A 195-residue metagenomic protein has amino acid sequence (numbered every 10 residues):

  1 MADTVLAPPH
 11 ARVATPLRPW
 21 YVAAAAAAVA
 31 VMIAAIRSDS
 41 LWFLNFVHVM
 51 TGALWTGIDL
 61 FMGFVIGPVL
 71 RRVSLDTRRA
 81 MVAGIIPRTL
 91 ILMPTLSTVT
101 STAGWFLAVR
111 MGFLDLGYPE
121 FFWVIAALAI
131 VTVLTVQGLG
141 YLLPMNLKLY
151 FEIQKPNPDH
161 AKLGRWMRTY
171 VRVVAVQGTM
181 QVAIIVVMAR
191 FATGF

Functional and structural regions predicted by a protein language model:
M1-F195: Polytopic transmembrane helical bundles with strong interfacial aromatic enrichment
